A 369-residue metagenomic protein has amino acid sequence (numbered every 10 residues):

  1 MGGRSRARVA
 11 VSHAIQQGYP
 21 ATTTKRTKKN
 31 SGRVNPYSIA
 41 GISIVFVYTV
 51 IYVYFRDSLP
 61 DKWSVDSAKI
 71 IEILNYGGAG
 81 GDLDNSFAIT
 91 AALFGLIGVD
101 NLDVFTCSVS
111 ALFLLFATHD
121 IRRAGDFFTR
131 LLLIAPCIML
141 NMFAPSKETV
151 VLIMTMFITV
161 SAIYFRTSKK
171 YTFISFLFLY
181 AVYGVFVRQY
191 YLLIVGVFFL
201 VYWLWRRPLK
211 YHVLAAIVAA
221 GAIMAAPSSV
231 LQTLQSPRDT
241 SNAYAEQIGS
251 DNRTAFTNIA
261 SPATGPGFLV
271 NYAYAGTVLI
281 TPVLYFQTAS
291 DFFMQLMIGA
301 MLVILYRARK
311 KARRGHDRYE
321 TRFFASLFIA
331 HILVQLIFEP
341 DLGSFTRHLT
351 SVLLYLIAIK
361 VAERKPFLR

Functional and structural regions predicted by a protein language model:
Y54-E72, G77-G78, V185-R313: Alpha-helical transmembrane segments and terminal signal-anchor/GPI-anchor hydrophobic tails, characterized by long
F105-G125, V303-Y306: Transmembrane-helix motifs of polytopic, lipid-linked glycan transferases
F116-C137, R322: Transmembrane-helix signature of polytopic, membrane-embedded enzymes that assemble or transfer cell-envelope glycans
R123-G125, K169-T172, A289, I304-S326: Membrane-interface helix-loop-helix junctions at transmembrane boundaries of multi-pass membrane enzymes, predominantly
C137-N141, I158-S161, T172-W203: Membrane-interface alpha helices of multi-pass inner-membrane proteins
F143-V151: Short acidic/glycine- and proline-prone juxtamembrane loop motifs at membrane-interface regions of multi-pass membrane
V151-R166, L356: Specific aromatic-rich, kink-prone transmembrane helix
G343-A362: Hydrophobic/aromatic-rich transmembrane helices and adjacent perimembrane loops
